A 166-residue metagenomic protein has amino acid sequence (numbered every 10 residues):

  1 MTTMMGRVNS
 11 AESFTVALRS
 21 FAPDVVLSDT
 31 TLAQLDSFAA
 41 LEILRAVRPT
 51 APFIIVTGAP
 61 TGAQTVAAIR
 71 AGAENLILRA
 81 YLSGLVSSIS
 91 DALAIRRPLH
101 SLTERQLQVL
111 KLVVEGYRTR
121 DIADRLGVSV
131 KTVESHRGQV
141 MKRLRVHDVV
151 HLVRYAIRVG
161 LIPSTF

Functional and structural regions predicted by a protein language model:
R7-V25, L35: Acidic, metal-coordinating helix/loop segments flanking the phosphotransfer/catalytic sites of two-component signaling
T30-T31: The short loop immediately C-terminal to the conserved phospho-acceptor aspartate in CheY-like receiver
F38-T50: Short amphipathic alpha-helix used as the core "switch/output" element in two-component signaling
T61-A67, I77-I89, R125: C-terminal output helix
S90-L102, P163: The C-terminal output helix
R118-H151: Recognition helix of helix-turn-helix DNA-binding domains
